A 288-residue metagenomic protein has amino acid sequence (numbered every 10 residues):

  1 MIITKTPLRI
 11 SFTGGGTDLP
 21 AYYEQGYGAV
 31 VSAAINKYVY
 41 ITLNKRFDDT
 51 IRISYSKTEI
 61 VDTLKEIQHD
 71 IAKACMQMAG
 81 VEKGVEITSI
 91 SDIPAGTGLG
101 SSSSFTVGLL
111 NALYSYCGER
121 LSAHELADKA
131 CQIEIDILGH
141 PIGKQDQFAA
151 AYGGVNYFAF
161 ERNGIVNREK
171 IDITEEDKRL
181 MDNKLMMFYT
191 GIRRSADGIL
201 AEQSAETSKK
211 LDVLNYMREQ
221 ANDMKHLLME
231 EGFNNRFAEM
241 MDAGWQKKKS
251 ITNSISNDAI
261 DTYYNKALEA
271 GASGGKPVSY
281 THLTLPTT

Functional and structural regions predicted by a protein language model:
M1-S11, D18-A21, S32, Y38-V81 (+3 more regions): C-terminal nucleotide
G28-A29: Conserved, well-ordered active-site substructure
V81-T88: Conserved catalytic cysteine-centered active-site region of acyl-thioester-dependent Claisen-condensing enzymes
I93-T97, S273: Short pre-catalytic strand/loop immediately N-terminal to key active-site residues, enriched for Gly-Thr
L99-E119: DPxDG-like acidic metal-binding loop motif
A123-H124: A sequence/structural signal of beta-propeller blade repeats
T281-T287: Conserved small/polar residues in nucleotide/adenosyl-binding loops
